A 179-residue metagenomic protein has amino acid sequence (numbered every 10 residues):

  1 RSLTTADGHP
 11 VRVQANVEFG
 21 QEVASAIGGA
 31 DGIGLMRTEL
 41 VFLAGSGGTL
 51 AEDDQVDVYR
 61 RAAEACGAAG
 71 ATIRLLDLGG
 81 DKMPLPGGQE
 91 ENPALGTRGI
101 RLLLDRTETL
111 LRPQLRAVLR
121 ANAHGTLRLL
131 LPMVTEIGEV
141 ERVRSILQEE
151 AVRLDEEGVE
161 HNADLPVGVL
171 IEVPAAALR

Functional and structural regions predicted by a protein language model:
S2-R179: Conserved alpha/beta-domain cores
